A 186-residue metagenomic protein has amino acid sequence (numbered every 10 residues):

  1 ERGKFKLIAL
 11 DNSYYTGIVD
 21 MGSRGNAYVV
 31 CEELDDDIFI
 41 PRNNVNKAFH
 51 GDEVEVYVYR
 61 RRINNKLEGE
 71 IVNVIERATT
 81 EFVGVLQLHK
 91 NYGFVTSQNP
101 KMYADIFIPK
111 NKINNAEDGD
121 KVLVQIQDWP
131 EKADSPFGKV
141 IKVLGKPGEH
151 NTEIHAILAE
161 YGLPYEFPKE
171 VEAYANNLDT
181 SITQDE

Functional and structural regions predicted by a protein language model:
E1-E186: Charge-lined substrate channels and their catalytic hotspots, especially those that engage the 3′ end of RNA
